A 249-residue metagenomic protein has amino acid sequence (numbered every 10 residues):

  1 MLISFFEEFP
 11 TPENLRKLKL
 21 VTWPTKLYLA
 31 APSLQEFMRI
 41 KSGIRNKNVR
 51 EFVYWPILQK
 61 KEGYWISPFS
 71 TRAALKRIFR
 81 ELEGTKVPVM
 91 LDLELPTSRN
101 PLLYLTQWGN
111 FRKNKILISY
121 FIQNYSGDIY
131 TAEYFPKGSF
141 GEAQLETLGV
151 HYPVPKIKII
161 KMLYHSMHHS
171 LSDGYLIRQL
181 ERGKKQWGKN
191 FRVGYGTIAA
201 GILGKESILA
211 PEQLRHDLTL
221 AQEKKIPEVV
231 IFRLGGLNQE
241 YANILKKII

Functional and structural regions predicted by a protein language model:
M1-I249: Glycan-processing catalytic domains of CAZymes
